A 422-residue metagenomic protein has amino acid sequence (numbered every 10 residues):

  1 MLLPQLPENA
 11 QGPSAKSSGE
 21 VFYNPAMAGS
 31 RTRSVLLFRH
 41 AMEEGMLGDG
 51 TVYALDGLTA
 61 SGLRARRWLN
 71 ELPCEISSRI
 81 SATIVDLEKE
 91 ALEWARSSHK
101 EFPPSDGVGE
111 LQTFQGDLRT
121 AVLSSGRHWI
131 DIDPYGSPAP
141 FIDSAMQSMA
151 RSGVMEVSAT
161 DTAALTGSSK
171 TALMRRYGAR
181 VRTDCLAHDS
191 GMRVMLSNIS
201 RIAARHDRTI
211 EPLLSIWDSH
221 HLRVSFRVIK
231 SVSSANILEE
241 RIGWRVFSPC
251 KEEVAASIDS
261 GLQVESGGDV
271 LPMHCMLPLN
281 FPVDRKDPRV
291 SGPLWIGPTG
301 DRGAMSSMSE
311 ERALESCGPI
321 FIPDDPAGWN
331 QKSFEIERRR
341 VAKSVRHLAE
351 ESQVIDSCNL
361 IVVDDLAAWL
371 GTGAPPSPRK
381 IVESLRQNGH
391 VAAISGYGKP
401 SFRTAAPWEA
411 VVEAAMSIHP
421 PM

Functional and structural regions predicted by a protein language model:
M1-M422: SAM-dependent transferase fold signal centered on methyltransferase-like domains, encompassing both Class I
